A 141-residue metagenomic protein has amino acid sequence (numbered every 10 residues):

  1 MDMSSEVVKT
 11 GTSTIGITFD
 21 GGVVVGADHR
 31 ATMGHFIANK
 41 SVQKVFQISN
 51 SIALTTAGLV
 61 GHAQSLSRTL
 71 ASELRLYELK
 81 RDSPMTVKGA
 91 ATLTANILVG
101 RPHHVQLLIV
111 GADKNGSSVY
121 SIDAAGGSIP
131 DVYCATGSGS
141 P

Functional and structural regions predicted by a protein language model:
M1-P141: Long, low-complexity N-terminal extensions
